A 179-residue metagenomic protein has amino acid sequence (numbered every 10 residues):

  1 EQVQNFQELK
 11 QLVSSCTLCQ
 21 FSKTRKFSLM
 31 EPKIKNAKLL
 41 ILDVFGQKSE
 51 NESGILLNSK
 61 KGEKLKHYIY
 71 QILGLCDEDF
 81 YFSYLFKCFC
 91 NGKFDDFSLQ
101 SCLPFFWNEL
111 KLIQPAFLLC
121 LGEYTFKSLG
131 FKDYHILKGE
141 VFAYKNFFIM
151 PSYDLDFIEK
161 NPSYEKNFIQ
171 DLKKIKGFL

Functional and structural regions predicted by a protein language model:
E1-L179: A polyanion-binding, active-site-adjacent surface
